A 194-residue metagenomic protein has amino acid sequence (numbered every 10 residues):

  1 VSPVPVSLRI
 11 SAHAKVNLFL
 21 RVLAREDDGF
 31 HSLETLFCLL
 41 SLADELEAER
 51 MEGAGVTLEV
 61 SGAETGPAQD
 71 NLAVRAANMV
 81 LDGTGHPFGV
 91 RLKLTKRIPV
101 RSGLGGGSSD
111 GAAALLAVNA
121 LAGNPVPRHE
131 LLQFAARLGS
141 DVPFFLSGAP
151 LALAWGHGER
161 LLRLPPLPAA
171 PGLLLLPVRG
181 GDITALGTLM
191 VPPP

Functional and structural regions predicted by a protein language model:
V1-S102, A120, N124, R128-H129 (+1 more regions): ATP-binding N-lobe of GHMP and related small-molecule kinases
P3-S11, F19-R21, R25-S32, N124-P194: ATP-dependent small-molecule kinase catalytic core of the GHMP/sugar-kinase superfamily and closely related
D82, H86-E159: Gly/Ser-rich oxyanion-binding loop with an adjacent helix/lid that shapes the negatively charged ligand pocket
